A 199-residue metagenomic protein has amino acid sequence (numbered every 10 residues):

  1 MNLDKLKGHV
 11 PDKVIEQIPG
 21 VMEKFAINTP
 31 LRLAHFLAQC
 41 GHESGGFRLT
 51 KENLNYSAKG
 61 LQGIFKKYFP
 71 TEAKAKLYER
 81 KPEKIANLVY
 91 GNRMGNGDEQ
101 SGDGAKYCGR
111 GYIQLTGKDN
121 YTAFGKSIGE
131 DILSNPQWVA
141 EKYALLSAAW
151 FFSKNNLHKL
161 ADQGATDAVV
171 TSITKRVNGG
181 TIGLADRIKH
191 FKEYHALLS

Functional and structural regions predicted by a protein language model:
M1-L31: An N-terminal domain-cap segment
N2-V14, G41-F151: Peptidoglycan-targeting cell-wall enzymes and recognition modules
E16, A34-L37, K142-L146, T171: A structural signal for well-ordered alpha-helical segments within the folded catalytic domains of diverse enzymes
P19, L37, A148-A149, T174 (+2 more regions): Non-transmembrane alpha-helical segments in soluble domains of secreted/periplasmic/extracellular proteins
A26-F36, L49-N53, K159-S172: Surface-exposed patches in mature extracellular/periplasmic domains of secreted proteins
C40-E43, D162-G183: Acidic helix/loop microenvironments that form the catalytic cleft of cell-wall polysaccharide enzymes
Y143-L145, K154-L157, A161: Proteins synthesized as precursors that undergo proteolytic processing into mature forms
R187-S199: Protruding loop/beta-arch "assembly-hinge" segments enriched in small, turn-prone residues
